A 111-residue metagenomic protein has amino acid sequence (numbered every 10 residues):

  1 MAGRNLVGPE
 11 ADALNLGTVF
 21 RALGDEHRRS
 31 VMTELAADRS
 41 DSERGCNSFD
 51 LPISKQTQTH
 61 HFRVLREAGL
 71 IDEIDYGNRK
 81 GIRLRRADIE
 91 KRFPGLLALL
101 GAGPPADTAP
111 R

Functional and structural regions predicted by a protein language model:
M1-G17, T33-D38, R85-R111: Amphipathic alpha-helical dimerization/coiled-coil segments that flank or bridge DNA-binding/regulatory modules
T18-A22, E26-S54, Y76-D88: N-terminal helix-turn-helix DNA-binding core of bacterial DNA-binding proteins
D25, H61, P94: Conserved acidic functional residues
H27, G69, L100-P104: Generic low-complexity, intrinsically disordered sequence content enriched in small uncharged/hydrophobic residues
N47-L70: Canonical helix-turn-helix DNA-binding module
L65-A68, R79-I82, A98-L100: A general structural signal for short secondary-structure boundary/capping elements
E73: Short beta-strand "wing" residues that participate in macromolecule-binding interfaces
